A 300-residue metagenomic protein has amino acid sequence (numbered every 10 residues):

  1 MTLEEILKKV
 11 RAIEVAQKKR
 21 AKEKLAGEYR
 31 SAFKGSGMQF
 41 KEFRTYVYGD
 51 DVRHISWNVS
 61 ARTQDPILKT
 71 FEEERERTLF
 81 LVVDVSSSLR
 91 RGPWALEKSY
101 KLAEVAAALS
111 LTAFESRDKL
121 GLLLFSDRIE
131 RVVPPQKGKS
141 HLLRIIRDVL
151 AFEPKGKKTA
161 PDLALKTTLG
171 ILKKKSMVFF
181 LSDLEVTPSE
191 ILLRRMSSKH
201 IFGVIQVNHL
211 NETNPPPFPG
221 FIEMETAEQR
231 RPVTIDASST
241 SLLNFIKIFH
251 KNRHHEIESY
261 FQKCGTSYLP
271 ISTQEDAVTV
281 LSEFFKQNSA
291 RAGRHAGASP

Functional and structural regions predicted by a protein language model:
M1-A32, E42, G170-K174, L192-P300: Von Willebrand factor type A / integrin I
M1-E130, T167, M177-L181, T187 (+1 more regions): An amphipathic, basic-hydrophobic helix/alpha-beta surface used to engage anionic, phosphate-rich ligands or surfaces
F71-E72, A95-E97, K137-G138, L193-R195 (+1 more regions): Short, glycine/charged-enriched secondary-structure capping and boundary segments
Y100, K155-D162, I248-K251: Conserved phosphate-coordination/catalytic loops
A106, P161-A164, P188-S189, R253 (+1 more regions): Amphipathic coiled-coil/heptad-repeat helices and related helical stalk/stem segments that mediate oligomerization
K119-D148: Short beta-strand-loop
H141-S176, P188, H209: Von Willebrand factor
L181-S182, I205: Short His-Asn-centered micro-motif
